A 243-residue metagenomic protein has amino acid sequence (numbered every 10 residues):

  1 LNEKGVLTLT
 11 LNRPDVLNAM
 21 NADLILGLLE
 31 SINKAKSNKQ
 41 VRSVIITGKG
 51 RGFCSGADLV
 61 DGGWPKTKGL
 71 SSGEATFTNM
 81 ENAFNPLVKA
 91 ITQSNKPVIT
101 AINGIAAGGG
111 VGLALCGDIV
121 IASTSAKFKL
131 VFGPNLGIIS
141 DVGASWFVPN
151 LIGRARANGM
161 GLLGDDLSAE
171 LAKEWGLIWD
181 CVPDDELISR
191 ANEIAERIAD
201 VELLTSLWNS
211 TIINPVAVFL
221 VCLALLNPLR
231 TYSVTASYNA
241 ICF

Functional and structural regions predicted by a protein language model:
L1-K4, G164-E170, D185-S189, E193-L207 (+3 more regions): C-terminal alpha-helix plus adjacent terminal tail
L1-K49: Conserved CoA-thioester-binding segment of acyl-CoA-metabolizing enzymes
L9, R13, G27-L28, I46 (+5 more regions): Terminal peptide-recognition signature
V16, G48-A90, N135-L136: Glycine- (often His-adjacent) and acidic-residue-rich active-site loop that binds/positions the CoA thioester
D23-G27, A83, A90, R190: Charged catalytic carboxylate motif
G50-S55, A107-G108, A217: Short, active-site-adjacent cap segments at secondary-structure transitions
K89-L203: Crotonase-fold acyl-CoA enzyme core
L220-L223, P228: Short hydrophobic targeting helices and cationic amphipathic motifs that mediate membrane/organellar targeting
